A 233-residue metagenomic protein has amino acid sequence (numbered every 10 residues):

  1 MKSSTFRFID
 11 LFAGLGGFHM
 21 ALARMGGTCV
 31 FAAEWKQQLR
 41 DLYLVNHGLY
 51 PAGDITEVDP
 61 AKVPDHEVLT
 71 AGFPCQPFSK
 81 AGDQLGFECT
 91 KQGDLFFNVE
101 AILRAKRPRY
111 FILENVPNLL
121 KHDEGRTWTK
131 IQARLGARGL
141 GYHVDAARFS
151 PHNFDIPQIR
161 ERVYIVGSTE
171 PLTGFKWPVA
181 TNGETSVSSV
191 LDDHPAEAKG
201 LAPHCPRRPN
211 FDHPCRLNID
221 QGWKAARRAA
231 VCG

Functional and structural regions predicted by a protein language model:
M1-C29, R134-G139, I159-G233: S-adenosyl-L-methionine-dependent DNA methyltransferase catalytic core
K2-Y110, V116-K130, G136: Core alpha/beta nucleotide-donor-binding catalytic domains of modification enzymes
A52, P117, G141-N153: Conserved S-adenosyl-L-methionine
A61-V63, D155-Q158: Short glycine-biased active-site loop of nucleotidyltransferases that positions the nucleotide triphosphate and helps
T70, A146-R148, R162-V166: Conserved hydrophobic/aromatic beta-strand scaffold that supports enzyme active sites
R109, V116-P117, D145, E161-V163: Generic beta-strand structural signal
D123-G125, P157-E161: Short aromatic-enriched loop/helix-cap "lid" or pocket-rim segments at secondary-structure transitions that line
R126-K130, S150, S186-S189: Secondary-structure junction/capping motif
